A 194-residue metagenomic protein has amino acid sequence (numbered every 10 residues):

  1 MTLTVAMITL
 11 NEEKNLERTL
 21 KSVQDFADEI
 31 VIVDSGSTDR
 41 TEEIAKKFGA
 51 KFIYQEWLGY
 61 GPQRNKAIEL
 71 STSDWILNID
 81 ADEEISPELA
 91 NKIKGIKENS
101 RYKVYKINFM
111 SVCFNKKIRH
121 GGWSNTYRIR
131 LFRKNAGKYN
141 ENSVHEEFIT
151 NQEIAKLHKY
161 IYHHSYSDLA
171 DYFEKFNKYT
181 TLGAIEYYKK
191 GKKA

Functional and structural regions predicted by a protein language model:
T2-T4, E29: Cell-envelope/extracellular polymer assembly enzymes that use nucleotide-activated donors
E12-N15, S37: Donor nucleotide-sugar binding loop of glycosyltransferases
E17, D39-F48, E88-L89: Acidic helix N-cap motif at the loop->helix transition within catalytic regions of sugar-transfer enzymes
S22, F26, D34-E43, D80: A conserved acidic beta->alpha catalytic loop
D28, E42-L70: Conserved donor nucleotide-binding strand/loop of the catalytic core
V33, Q55, L77-A81: Catalytic metal- and UDP-sugar-binding loop of GT-A-like glycosyltransferases, i.e., residues flanking the conserved
P62-I68, W75-I79, S86-A194: Catalytic-site signature of metal-activated, phosphate-bearing donor transferases, centered on the GT-A/GT-A-like
